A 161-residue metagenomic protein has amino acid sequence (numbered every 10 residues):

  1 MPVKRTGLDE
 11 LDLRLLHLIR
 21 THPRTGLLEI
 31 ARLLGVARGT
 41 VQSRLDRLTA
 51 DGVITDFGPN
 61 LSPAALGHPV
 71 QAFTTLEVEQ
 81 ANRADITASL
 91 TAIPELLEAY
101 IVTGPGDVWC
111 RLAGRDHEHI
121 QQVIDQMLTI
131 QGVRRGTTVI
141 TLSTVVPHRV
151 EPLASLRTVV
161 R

Functional and structural regions predicted by a protein language model:
M1-R161: A compositional/biophysical signature of low hydrophobicity enriched in polar/charged and small residues
